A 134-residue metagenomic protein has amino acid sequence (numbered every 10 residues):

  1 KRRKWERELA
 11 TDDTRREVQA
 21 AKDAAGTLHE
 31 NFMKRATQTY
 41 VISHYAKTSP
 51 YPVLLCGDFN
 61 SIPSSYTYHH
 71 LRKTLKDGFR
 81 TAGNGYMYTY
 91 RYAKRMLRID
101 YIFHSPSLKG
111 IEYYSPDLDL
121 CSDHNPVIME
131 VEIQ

Functional and structural regions predicted by a protein language model:
K1-S49: Catalytic-adjacent loop/helix segments of enzymes that bind and process anionic phosphate/sulfate esters
M33-L54, F59-Q134: Metal-dependent phosphoester-hydrolase catalytic domains
